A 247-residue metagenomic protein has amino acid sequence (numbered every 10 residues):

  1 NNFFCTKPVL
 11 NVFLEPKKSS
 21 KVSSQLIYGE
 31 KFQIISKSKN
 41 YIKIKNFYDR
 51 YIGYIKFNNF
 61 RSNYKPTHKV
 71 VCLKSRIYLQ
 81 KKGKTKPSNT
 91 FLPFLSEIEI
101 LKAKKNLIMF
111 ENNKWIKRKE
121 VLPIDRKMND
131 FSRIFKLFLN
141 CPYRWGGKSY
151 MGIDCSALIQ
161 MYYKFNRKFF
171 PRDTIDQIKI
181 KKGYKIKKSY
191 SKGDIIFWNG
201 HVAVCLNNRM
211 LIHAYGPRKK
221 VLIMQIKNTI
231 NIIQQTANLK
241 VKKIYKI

Functional and structural regions predicted by a protein language model:
N2-F13, P66-Q80, M161-I178: Short, basic/aromatic beta-hairpin or loop at an interaction surface
C5-F32, V71-I100: Beta-loop motif signature
Q25-K56, N89-E120: SH3/SH3-like beta-barrel superfamily modules
K56-Y64, K119-D125: Structured surface patches comprising rigid loops and adjacent beta-strands/short helices at the edges of well-ordered
W115-Y143, F165-N166: A short mid-domain helix/strand-loop element embedded in enzyme catalytic domains that forms or borders the active-site
F135, G147-N166, F170-P171: Active-site nucleophilic cysteine motif
K168-K227: ...with weaker cross-activation on analogous glycine-rich loops/strands in unrelated enzymes
I233-I247: Low-complexity, Gly/Ser/Thr/Pro-rich intrinsically disordered linker/tail segments
